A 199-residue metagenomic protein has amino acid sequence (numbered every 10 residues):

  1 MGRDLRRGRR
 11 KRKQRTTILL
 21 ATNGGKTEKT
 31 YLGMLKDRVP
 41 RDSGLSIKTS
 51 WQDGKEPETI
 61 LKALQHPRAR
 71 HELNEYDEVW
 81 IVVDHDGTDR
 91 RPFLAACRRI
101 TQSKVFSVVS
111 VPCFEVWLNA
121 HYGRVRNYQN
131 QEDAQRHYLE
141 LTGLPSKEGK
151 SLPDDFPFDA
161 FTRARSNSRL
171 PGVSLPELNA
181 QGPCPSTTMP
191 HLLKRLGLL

Functional and structural regions predicted by a protein language model:
G2-I18, K29, G33-W51, E58 (+2 more regions): C-terminal accessory helical subdomains adjacent to catalytic cores in phosphodiester- and nucleotide-handling enzymes
L19-N23: Short hydrophobic beta-strand that contains or immediately precedes a catalytic carboxylate
